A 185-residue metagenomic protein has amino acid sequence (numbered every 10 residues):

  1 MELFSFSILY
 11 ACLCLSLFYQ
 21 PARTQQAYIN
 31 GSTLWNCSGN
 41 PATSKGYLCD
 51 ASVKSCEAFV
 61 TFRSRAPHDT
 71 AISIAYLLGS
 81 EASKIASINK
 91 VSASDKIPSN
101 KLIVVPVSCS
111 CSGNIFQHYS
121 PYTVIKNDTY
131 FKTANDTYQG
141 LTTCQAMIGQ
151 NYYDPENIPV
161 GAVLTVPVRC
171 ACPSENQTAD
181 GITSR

Functional and structural regions predicted by a protein language model:
E2, Y28, L34, G39-S83 (+2 more regions): Primarily a LysM-type cell-wall glycan-binding module
F4, C12-N36: N-terminal signal peptide
Y28-C37, S87-V91, K96-S99: N-terminal V-set
A75, K84-S87, S99-I103: Eukaryotic helix-linker segments that join adjacent hydrophobic helices
A86-S94, I148-P155: Short acidic beta-strand-loop surface patches of small beta-rich interaction domains
S99-I103, N127, G161: Loop/turn positions that initiate beta-strands
P167-R169: Soluble extramembrane regions of membrane proteins in the secretory/endomembrane system
